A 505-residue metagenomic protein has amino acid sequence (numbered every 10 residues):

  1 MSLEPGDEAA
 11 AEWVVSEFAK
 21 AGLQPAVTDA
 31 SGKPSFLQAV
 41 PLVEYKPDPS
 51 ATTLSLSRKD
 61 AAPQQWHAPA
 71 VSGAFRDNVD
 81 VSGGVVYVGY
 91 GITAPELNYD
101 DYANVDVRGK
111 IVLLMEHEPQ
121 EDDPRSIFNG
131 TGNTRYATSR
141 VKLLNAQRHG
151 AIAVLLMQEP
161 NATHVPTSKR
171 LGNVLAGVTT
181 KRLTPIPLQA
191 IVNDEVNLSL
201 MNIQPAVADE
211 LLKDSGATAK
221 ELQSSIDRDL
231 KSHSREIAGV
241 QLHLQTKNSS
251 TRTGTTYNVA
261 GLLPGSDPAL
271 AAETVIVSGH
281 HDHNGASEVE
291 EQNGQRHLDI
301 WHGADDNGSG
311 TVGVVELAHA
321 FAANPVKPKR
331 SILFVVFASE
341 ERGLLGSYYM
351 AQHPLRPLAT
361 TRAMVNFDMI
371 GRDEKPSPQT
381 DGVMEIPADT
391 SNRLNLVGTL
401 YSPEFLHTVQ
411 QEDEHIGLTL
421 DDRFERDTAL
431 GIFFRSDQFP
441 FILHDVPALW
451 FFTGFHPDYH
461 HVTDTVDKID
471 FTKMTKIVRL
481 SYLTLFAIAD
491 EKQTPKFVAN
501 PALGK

Functional and structural regions predicted by a protein language model:
M1-P25, K46, D106, K110-Y136 (+2 more regions): Catalytic-core environment of secreted peptidases
M1-P5, P41, V71-R76, Y87 (+8 more regions): Second-shell loop/turn segments in exported
M1-R125, E236-V240, Q245-K247, T251 (+1 more regions): Noncatalytic luminal/extracellular "stalk/propeptide" segments of secretory-pathway proteins
A61-A68, D77-N78, A103, G109 (+2 more regions): Metal-dependent peptidase/peptidase-like ectodomains
V85-V88, I111-M115, I152-M157, S199-N202 (+13 more regions): Structural recognition of the beta-strand scaffold that forms the well-ordered cores of secreted hydrolase catalytic
V88-G172: A conserved hydrophobic secondary-structure block that centers on an alpha-helix together with its immediately flanking
R148-N161, V165, L171-Y257: Long, well-ordered, tryptophan-enriched scaffold segments
H319, A323, F452-K505: His/Asp/Glu-rich mid-to-C-terminal helical/loop segments that flank catalytic regions of hydrolases
